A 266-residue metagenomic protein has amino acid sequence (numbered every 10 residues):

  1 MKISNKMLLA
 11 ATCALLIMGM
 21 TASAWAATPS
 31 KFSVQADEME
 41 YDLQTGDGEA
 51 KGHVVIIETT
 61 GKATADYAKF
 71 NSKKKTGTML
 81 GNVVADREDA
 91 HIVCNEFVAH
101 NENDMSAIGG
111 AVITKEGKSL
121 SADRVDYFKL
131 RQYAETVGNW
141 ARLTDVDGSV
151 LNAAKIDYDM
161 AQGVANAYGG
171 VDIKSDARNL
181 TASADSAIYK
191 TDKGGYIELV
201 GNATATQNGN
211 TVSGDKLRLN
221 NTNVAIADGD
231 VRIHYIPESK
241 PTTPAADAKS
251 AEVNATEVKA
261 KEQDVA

Functional and structural regions predicted by a protein language model:
K2-A266: Mature-chain termini and adjacent capping regions
